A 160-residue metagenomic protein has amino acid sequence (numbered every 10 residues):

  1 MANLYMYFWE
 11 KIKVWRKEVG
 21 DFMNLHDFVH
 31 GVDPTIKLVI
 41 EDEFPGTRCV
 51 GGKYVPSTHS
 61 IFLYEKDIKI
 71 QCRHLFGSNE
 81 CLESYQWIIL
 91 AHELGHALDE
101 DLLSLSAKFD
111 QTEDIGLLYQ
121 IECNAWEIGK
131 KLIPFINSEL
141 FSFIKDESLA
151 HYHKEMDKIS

Functional and structural regions predicted by a protein language model:
M1-H59: A metal-dependent hydrolase signature that marks the N-terminal structural subdomain at the beginning of catalytic folds
M6-V14, E80-S84, L118, E127-S160: Long, well-structured alpha-helical subdomains associated with metal-dependent extracellular/ecto-lumenal hydrolases
K13-W15, C72-E80, F109-D114: Short, flexible/disordered intra-domain loops and linkers
D21, W87, I121, A125: Hydrophobic (often cysteine-bearing) scaffold residues that line and stabilize catalytic clefts of nucleotide/cofactor
I40-S84: Active-site scaffold of zinc-dependent metalloenzymes
G77-L90, D114-Q120: Glycine-rich, flexible loop segments associated with nucleotide phosphate handling
Y85-L102: Active-site recognition of the HExxH zinc-binding catalytic motif
E100-E127: Post-HEXXH active-site segment of zinc metalloproteases
